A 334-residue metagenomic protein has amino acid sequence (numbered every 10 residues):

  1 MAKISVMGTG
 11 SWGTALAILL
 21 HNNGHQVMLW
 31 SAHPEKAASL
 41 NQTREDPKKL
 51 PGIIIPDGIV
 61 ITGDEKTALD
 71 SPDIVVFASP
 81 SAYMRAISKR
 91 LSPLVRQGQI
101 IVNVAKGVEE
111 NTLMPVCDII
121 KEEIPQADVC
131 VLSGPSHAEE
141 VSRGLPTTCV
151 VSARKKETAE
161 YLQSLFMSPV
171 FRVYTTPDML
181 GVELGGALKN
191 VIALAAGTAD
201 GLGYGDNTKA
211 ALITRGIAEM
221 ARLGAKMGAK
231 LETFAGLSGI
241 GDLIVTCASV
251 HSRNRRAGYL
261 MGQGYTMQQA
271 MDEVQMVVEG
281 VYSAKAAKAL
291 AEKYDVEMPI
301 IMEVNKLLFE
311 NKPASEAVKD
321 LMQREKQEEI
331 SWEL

Functional and structural regions predicted by a protein language model:
M1-I53, V60-G63: NAD(P)+-binding Rossmann beta1-loop-alpha1 motif at the extreme N-terminus of oxidoreductases
T9, G13, H33, M84 (+15 more regions): Generic structural signal for well-ordered, non-membrane alpha-helical segments in soluble metabolic enzymes
I55, I61-D70, I74-G144, L162: Rossmann-like NAD(P)(H) cofactor-binding subdomain of soluble oxidoreductases
D70-S71, L188, I240: Alpha-helix C-terminal capping/helix-to-coil transition sites in glycosyltransferase folds
Y83, L94, I119-A127, P146-E232: Internal alpha-helical scaffold of NAD(P)-dependent oxidoreductase catalytic cores
A196-G197, A225-A235, L243-L334: NAD(P)-dependent Rossmann-like dehydrogenase/reductase catalytic/cofactor-binding core
